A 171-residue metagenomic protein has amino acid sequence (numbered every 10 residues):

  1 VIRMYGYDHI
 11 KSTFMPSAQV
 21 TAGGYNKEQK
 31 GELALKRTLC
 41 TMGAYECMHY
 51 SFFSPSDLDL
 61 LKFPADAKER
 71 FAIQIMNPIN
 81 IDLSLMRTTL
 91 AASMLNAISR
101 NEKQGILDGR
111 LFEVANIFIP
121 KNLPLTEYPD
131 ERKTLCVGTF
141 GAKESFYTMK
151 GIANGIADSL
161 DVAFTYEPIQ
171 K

Functional and structural regions predicted by a protein language model:
V1-K171: Extended beta-strand-rich architecture
